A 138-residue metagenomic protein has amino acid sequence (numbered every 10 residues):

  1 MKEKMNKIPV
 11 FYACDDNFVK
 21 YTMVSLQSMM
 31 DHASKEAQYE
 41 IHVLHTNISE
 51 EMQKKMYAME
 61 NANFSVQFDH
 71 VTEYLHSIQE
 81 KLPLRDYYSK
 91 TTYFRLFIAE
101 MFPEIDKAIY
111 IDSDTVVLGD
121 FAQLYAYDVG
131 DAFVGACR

Functional and structural regions predicted by a protein language model:
M1-Q27, D31: N-proximal low-complexity "stem/linker" segments adjacent to membrane-targeting elements
P9-F11, E40-H42, Q67-D69, I109: A structural signal for isolated positions on well-ordered beta-strands in alpha/beta enzyme cores
Y21-M23, E51-K55, F121: A short acidic (Asp/Glu
A33, E60, D128: Active-site catalytic pocket residues across diverse enzymes, especially alpha/beta-hydrolases
K35-E40, I105-K107: Short, surface-exposed connector motifs at secondary-structure boundaries
Y39-N47, A136: Short internal beta-strands
E51-M101: Active-site-proximal specificity loops/subdomain of glycosyltransferases
T72, H76, T91-R138: GT-A fold catalytic core of metal-dependent nucleotide-sugar glycosyltransferases, centered on the diacidic
